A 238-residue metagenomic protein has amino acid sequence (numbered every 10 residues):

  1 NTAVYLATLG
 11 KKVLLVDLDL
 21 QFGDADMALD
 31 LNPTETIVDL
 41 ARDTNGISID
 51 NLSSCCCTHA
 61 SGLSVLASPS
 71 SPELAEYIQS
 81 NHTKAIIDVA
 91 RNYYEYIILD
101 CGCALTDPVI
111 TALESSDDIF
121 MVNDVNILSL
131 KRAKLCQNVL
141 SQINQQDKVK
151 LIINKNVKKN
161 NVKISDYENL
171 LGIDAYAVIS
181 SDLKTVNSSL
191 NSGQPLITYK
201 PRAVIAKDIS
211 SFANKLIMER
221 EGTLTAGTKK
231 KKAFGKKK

Functional and structural regions predicted by a protein language model:
N1-T2: P-loop NTPase nucleotide-binding module
L6-V65: Phosphate-binding loop that captures ATP/GTP phosphates
D30-E35, V139-L140, Y167-L170, Q194-I197: Short, hinge-like loop/turn segments at secondary-structure boundaries
I37, S192-I209: C-terminal boundary of histidine-terminating zinc-finger modules
V38-N45, P72-Y77, I127-L128: Flexible beta-alpha connector loops of hexameric P-loop NTPases
Y77-Y96, C101-S181, N187-S188: Conserved catalytic-core segment of NTP-binding enzymes
V149, M218-E219, T223-K238: Acidic-aromatic/histidine active-site loop/patch
S211-E219: C-terminal alpha-helix
